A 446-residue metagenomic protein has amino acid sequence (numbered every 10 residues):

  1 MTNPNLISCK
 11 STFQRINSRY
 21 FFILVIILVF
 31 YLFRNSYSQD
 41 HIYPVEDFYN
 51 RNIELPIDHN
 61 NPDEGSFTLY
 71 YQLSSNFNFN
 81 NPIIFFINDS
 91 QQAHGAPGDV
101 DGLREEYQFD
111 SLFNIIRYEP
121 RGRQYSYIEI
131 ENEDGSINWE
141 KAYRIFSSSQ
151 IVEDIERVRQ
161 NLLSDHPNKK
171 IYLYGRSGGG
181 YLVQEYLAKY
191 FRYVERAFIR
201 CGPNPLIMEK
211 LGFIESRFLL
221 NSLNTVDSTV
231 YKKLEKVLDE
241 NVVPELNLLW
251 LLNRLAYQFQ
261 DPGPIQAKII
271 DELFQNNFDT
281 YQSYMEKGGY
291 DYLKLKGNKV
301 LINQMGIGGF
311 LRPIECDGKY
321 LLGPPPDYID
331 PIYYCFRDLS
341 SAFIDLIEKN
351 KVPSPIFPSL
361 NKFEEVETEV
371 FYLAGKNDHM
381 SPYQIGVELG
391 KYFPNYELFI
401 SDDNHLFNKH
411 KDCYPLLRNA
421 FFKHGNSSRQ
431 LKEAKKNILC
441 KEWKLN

Functional and structural regions predicted by a protein language model:
M1-I16: N-terminal secretory signal peptides that target proteins for export/translocation
I23-Y31: Bacterial N-terminal signal peptides
F30-H41: Bacterial Sec-dependent signal peptides at the C-terminal "C-region" and cleavage site
Q39-V242, P325-K351, P355-E364, L373-I385 (+1 more regions): Gly/Pro-rich cap/lid or specificity-loop segments adjacent to the active site
E235-P358: Alpha/beta-hydrolase fold active-site neighborhood
N247-L248, E364-V370, F393-N395: Short, proline-enriched alpha-helix->beta-strand connector loops that line the catalytic pocket of alpha/beta-hydrolase
M380, Y392-L398: Extended, compositionally biased alpha-helical segments that mediate assembly or anchoring
